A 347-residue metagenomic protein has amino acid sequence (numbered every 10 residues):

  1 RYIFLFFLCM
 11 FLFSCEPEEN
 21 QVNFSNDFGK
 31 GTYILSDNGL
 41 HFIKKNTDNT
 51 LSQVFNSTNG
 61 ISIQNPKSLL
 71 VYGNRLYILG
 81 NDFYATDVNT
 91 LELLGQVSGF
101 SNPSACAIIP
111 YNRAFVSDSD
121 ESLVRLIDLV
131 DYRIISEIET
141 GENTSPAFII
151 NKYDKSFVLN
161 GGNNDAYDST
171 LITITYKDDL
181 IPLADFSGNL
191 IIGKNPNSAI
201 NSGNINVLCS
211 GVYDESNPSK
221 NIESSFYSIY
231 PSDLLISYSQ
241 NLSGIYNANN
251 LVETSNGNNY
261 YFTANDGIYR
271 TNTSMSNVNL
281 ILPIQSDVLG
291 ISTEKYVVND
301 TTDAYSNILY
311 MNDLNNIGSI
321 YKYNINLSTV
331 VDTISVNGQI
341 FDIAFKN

Functional and structural regions predicted by a protein language model:
C9-D37: Bacterial Sec-dependent N-terminal signal peptides
N20-Q21, S62-G73, S101-Y111, T144-N151 (+4 more regions): Repeated scaffold domains used in trafficking and secretory/extracellular systems, primarily beta-propellers
N26-N38, L70-G73, Y77-D82, V116-D120 (+5 more regions): Conserved beta-strand positions in repeat-built beta-propeller and related beta-rich domains
G39-K44, Y84-A85, L123-R125, D165-I174 (+3 more regions): Structural motif
K45-D48, D87-E92, D128-Y132, Y176-L180 (+3 more regions): Short loop/turn segments that connect beta-strands within beta-propeller blades
N49-I61, E92-S98, R133-E139, I181-L190 (+3 more regions): A short beta-strand motif characteristic of beta-propeller blades
T140-I229: Solenoidal tandem-repeat scaffolds enriched in leucines and small polar residues
I317-Y321, N326-N347: Blade-level signature of beta-propeller repeat domains, shared across WD40, Kelch, NHL, RCC1 and BNR/Asp-box propellers
